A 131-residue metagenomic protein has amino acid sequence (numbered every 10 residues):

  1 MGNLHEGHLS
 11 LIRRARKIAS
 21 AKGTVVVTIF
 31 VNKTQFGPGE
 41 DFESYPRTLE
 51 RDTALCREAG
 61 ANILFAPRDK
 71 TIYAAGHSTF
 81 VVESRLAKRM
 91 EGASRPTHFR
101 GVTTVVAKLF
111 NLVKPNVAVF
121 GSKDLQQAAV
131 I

Functional and structural regions predicted by a protein language model:
M1-I131: Nucleotidyltransferase catalytic core that binds NTPs
